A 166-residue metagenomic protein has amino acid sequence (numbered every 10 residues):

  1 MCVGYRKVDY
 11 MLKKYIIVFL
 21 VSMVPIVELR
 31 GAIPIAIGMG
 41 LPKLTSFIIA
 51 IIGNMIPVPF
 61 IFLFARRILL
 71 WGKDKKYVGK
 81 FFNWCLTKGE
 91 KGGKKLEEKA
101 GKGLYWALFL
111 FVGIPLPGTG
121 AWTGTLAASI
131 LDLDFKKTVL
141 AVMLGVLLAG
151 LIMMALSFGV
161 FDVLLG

Functional and structural regions predicted by a protein language model:
C2-L20, M39-V112, K136-K137, M143 (+1 more regions): Membrane-interfacial helix-loop-helix
V24-I35, P115-L126: Transmembrane helix boundary and interhelical junction motifs in multipass membrane proteins
L29, V58, G150-M154: Hydrophobic transmembrane alpha-helices of multi-pass small-molecule transporters
I114-P115, L131: Generic hydrophobic/packing signal
A127-L148: Interfacial loop-to-transmembrane junctions
